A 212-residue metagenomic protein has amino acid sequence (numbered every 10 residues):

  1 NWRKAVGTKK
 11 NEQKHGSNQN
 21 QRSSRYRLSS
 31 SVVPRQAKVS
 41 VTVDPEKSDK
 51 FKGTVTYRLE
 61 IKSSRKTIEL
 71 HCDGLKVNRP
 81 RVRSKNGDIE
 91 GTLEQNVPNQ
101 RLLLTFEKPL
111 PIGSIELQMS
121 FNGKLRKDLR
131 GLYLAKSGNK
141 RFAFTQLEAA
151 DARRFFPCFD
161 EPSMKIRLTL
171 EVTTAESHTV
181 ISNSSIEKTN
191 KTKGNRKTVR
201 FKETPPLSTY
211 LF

Functional and structural regions predicted by a protein language model:
W2-F212: Acidic/His-enriched low-complexity segments
